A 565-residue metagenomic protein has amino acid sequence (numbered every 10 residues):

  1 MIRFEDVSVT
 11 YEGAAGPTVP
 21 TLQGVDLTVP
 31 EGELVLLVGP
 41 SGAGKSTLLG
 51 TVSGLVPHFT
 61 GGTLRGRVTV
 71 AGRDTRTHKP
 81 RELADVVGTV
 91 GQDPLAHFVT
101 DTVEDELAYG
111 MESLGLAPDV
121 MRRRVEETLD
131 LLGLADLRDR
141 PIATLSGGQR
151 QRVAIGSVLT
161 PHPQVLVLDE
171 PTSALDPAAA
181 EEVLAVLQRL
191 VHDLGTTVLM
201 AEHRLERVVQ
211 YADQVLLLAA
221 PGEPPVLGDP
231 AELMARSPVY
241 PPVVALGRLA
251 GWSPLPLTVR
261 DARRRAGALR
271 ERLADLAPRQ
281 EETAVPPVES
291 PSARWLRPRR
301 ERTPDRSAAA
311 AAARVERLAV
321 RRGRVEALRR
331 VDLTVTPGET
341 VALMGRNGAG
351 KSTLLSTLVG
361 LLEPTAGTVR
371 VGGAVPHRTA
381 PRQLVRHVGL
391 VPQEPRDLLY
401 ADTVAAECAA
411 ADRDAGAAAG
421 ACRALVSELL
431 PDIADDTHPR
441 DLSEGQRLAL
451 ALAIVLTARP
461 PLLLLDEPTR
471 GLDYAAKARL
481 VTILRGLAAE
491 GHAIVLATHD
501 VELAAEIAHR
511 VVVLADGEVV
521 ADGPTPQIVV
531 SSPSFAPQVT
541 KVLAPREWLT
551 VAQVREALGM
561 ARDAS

Functional and structural regions predicted by a protein language model:
S53, V359: Helix-to-loop junction immediately C-terminal to a conserved catalytic motif
G61-R73, G367-V375, L384: Conserved ABC transporter NBD signature motif
V120-L137, A313, A417-D436, G445 (+1 more regions): Conserved ABC ATPase "signature" region
V158-L159, L456: ABC ATPase C-loop
L166-D169, L463-D466: Catalytic Walker B motif of ABC-type/P-loop ATPase nucleotide-binding domains
E202-H203, T498-H499: H-loop/switch region of ABC-family ATPase nucleotide-binding domains
P221-G222, G517: Conserved ABC ATPase "signature" C-loop
A231-R302, F535-S565: ABC ATPase nucleotide-binding domains
